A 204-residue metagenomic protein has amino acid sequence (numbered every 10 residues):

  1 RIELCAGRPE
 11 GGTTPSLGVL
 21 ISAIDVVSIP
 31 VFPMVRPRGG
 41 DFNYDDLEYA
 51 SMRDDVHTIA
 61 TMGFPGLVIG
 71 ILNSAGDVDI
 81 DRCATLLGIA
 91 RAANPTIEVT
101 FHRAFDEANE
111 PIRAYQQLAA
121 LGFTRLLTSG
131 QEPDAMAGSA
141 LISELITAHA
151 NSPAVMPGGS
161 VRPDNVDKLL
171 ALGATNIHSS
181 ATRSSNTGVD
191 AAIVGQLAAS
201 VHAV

Functional and structural regions predicted by a protein language model:
R1-G12, T58-A75, F123-M136, L172-I193: Glycine-rich phosphate-binding active-site loops on the catalytic face of alpha/beta enzymes
I2-L4, V31-V35, L67-I69, V99-R103 (+3 more regions): Hydrophobic faces of well-ordered beta-strands that scaffold small-molecule active sites in alpha/beta enzyme cores
P15-I21, D46-D54, D79-L87, P111-Q117 (+2 more regions): Charged helix-capping and loop-helix junction motifs
S16, L20, A140-A148, L170 (+1 more regions): C-terminal helical cap(s) of enzyme catalytic domains, especially alpha/beta-barrels
S16-C83: Glycine/small-residue-rich loop that forms an oxyanion/phosphate-binding "nest" at active or ligand-binding sites
N43-T58, D106-L121, L145-P157, V161-S179: Catalytic cores of alpha/beta
A60-R113: Hydrophobic, well-structured mid-protein blocks that either form specific transmembrane helices
